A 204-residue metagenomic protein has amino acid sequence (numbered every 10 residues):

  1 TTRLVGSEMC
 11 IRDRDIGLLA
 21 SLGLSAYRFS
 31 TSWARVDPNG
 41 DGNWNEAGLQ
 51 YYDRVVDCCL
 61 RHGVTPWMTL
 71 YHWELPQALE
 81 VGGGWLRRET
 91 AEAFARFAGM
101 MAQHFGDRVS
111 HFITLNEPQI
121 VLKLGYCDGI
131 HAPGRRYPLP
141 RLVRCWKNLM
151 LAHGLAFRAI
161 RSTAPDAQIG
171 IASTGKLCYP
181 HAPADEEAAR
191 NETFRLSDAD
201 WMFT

Functional and structural regions predicted by a protein language model:
T1-G6, I11: Single conserved hydrophobic/aromatic residue that forms the stacking wall/gate of nucleotide- or nucleobase-binding
S7-E8, I16, A20-S25, P38-T204: Non-catalytic scaffold segments within catalytic domains of secreted glycoside hydrolases
T31-R35: Active-site gating/metal-coordination segments in enzymes
